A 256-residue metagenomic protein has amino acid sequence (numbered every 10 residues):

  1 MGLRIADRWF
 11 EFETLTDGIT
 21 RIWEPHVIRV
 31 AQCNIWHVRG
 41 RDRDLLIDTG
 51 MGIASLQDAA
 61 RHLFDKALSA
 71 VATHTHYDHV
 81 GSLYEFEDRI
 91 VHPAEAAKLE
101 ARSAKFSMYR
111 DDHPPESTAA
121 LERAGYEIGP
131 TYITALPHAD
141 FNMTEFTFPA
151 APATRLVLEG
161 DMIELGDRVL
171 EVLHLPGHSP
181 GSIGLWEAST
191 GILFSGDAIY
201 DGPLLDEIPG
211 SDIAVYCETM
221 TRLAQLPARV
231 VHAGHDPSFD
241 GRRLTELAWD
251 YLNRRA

Functional and structural regions predicted by a protein language model:
M1, T16-R21, V169-E171: Short, hydrophobic/aromatic-rich segments at coil-to-beta transitions
M1-D7: Basic/polar N-terminal segments that are highly enriched at the extreme N-terminus, encompassing both cleavable
R8-H62, G184-G196, Y200: Conserved beta-strand hairpin/beta-sheet module of binuclear metal-dependent hydrolase folds, prominently
T14, R21, A72, I90-V91 (+3 more regions): Structural signal for conserved beta-strand scaffold positions within catalytic alpha/beta enzyme cores
C33-N34, A101-A104, E207, R243-E246: Short aromatic-enriched loop/helix-cap "lid" or pocket-rim segments at secondary-structure transitions that line
D42, D65-A67, A228: A general structural motif
D44-L46, M51-I53, H138, M143-R155 (+1 more regions): Metallo-beta-lactamase
A54-L158, M162, D250-R255: Active-site HxH/HxHxD metal-binding segment of metal-dependent hydrolases
